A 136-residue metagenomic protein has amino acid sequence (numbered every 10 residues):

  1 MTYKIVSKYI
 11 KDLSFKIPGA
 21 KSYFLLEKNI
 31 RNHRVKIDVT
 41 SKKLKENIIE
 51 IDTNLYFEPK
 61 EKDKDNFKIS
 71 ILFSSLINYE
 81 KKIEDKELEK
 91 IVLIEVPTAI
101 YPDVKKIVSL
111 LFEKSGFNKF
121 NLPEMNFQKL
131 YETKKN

Functional and structural regions predicted by a protein language model:
M1-N136: N-terminal intrinsically disordered, cationic/polar leader segments that include organellar targeting peptides
